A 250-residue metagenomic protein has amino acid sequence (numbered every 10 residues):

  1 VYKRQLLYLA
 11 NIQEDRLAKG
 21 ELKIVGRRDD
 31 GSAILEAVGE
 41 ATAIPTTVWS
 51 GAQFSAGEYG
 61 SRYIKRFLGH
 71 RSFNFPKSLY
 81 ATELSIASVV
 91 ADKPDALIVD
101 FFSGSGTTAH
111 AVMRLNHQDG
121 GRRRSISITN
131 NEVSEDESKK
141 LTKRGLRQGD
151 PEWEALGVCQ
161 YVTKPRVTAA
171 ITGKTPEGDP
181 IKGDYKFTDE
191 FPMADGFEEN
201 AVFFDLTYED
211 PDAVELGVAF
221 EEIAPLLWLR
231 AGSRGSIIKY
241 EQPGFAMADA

Functional and structural regions predicted by a protein language model:
K3-L9, D15-A18, L141-R147, D179-T188: Charged, glycine/proline-rich intrinsically disordered loops and linkers
K3-L97, D119, E132-D136: Class I S-adenosyl-L-methionine
V48, S125-S127, F203-D205: Conserved beta-strand scaffold positions in the cores of enzyme catalytic domains, especially in NTP/NDP-utilizing
F54-S55, G104, N131-V133, T207-E209: Short, solvent-exposed coil/turn elements at secondary-structure transition points
Y59-R62, E137-K139, D212-V218: Short conserved micro-motifs at the rims of enzyme active sites and ligand-binding pockets
Y63-F67, T142, V218-E222: Short intrinsically disordered coil segments
F75, L79-I171: Conserved S-adenosyl-L-methionine
G145-A250: SAM-dependent methyltransferase catalytic region
